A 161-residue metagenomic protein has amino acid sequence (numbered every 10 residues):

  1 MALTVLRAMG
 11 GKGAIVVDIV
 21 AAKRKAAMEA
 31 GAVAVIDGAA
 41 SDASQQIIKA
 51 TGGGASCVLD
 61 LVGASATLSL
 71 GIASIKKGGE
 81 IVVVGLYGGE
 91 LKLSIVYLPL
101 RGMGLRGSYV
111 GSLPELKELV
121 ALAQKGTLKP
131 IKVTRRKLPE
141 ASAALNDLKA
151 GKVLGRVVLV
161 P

Functional and structural regions predicted by a protein language model:
M1-S41, Q45-Q46: Mid-domain Rossmann-like dinucleotide-binding core that forms the NAD(H)/NADP(H) cofactor-binding site
L3, R24, L68-I72, I95: Generic hydrophobic/aromatic pocket-lining and core-packing "Φ" positions
V17-V20, G38-A39, L61, G85 (+1 more regions): N-terminal Rossmann-fold cofactor-binding loop
D18-A21, S69-A73, L113-P161: C-terminal hydrophobic helical "lid"/dimerization subdomain of Rossmann-like NAD(P)H-dependent oxidoreductases
A50-G53: Glycine-rich phosphate-binding loop signature in dinucleotide/nucleotide-binding domains
S56-L59: N-terminal Rossmann-like NAD(P) cofactor-binding module of classical short-chain dehydrogenase/reductase
I75-G79: Short glycine-dipeptide loop
E80-V82, K92-K132: Rossmann-fold dehydrogenase core element
